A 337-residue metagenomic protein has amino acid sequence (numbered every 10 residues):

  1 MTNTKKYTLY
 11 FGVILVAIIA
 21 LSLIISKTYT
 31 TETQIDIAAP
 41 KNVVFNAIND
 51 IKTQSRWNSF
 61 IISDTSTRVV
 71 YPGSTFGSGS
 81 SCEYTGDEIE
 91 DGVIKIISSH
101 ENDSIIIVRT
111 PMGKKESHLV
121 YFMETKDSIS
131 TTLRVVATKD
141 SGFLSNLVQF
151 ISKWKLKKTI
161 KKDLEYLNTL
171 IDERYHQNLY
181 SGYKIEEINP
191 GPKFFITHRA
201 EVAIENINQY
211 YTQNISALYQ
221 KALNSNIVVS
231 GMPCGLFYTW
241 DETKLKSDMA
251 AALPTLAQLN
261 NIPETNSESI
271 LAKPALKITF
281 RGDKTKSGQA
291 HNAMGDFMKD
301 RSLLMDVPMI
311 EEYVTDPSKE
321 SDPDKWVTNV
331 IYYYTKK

Functional and structural regions predicted by a protein language model:
T2, K6-S66, A217: Hydrophobic ligand-binding cavity/cleft-lining segments
T2-I19, I24, S78, E83-S128: Hydrophobic-ligand binding "helix-grip"
K6-T8, V43-N46, S55-F60, C82-D87 (+3 more regions): Short acidic/polar alpha-helix capping motifs at helix-coil junctions
I25, T65-R68, F76, S104 (+1 more regions): A solvent-exposed interaction/effector surface
N42-V43, K52-Q54, D103-I105, I204-I207: Primarily extracytoplasmic ectodomains and periplasmic/lumenal surface modules that are beta-strand-rich
V43-Q54, C82, I96, L133 (+4 more regions): Hydrophobic pocket/interface hotspot
